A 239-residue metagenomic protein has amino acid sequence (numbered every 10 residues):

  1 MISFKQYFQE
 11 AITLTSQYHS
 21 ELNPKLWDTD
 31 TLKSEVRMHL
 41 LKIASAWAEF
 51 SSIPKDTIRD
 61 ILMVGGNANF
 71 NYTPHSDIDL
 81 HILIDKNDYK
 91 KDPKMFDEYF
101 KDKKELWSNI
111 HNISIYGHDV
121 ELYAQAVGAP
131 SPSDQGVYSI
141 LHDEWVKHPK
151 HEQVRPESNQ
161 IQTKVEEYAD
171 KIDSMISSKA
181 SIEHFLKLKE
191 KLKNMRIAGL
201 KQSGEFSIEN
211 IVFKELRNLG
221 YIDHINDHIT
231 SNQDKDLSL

Functional and structural regions predicted by a protein language model:
M1-Q9: Short acidic, low-complexity intrinsically disordered linear motifs used for protein-protein interactions
E10-S76, L83-L239: Catalytic core of pol beta-like nucleotidyltransferases
